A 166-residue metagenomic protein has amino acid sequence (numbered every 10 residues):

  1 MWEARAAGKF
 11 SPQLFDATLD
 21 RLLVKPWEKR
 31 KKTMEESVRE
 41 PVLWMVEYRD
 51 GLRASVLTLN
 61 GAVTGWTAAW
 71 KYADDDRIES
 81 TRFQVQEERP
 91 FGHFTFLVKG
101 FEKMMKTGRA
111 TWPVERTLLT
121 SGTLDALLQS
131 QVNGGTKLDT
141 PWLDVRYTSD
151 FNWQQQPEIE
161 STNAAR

Functional and structural regions predicted by a protein language model:
M1-E88, G92-E115, L124-L128, P141-R166: Contiguous beta-strand/loop segments that form the cofactor/metal-binding neighborhood of enzyme cores
T117, G134: Hydrophobic, well-ordered secondary-structure elements that form the walls of internal hydrophobic environments
T120: Short acidic/histidine-centered micro-motifs embedded in hydrophobic/aromatic stretches that mark compact functional
